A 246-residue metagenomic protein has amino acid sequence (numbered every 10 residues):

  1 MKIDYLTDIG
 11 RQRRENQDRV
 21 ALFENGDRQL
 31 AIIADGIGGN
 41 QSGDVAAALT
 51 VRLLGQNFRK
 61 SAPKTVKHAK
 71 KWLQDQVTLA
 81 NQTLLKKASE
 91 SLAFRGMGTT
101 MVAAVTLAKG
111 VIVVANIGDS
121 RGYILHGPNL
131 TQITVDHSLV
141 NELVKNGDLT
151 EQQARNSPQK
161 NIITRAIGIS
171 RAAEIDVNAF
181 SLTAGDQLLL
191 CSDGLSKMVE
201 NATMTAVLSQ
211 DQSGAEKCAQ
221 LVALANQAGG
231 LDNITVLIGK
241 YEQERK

Functional and structural regions predicted by a protein language model:
M1-K246: PP2C/PPM-type serine/threonine phosphatase catalytic domain
